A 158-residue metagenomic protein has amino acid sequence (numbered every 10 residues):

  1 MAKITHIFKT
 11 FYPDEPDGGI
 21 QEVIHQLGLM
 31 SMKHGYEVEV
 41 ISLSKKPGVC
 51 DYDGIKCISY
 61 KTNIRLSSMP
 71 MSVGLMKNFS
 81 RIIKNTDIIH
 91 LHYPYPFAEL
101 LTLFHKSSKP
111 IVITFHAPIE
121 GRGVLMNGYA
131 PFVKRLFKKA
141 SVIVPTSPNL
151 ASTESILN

Functional and structural regions predicted by a protein language model:
M1-K46, D53, K84, K138-V142: N-terminal subdomain of nucleotide-sugar transferases
K9, F115-P118: Histidine-centered beta-alpha loop that forms part of the nucleotide-sugar donor binding/catalytic region in diverse
K46, P96, N149-S152: Alpha-helix capping/helix-boundary segments
Y52-S80, L125: A short, charged, and often flexible helix/loop element on the N-terminal side of the glycosyltransferase catalytic
L91-A98: Short His-centered aromatic/hydrophobic patch
K109-P110, P118-K139, S152: Nucleotide-sugar donor phosphate/pyrophosphate-binding loop at the beta->alpha transition of glycosyltransferases
K138-N158: A short, active-site helix/loop in glycosyltransferases that binds the activated sugar's phosphate group
